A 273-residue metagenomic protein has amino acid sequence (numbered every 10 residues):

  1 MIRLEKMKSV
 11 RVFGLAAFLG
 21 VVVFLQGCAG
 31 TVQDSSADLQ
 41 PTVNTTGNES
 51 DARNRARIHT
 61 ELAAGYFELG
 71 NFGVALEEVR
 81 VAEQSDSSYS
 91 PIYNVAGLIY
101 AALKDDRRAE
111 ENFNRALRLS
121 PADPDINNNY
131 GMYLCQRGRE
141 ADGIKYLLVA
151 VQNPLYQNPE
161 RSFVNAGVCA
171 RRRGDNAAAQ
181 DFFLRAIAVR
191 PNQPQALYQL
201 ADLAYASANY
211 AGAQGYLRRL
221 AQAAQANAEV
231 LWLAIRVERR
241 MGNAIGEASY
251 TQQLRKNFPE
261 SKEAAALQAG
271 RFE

Functional and structural regions predicted by a protein language model:
F24-G27: C-terminal motif of bacterial Sec signal peptides marking the signal peptidase cleavage site
V32-S50, Q222-E273: Terminal, low-structured helical/coil segments at or just beyond the last alpha-helical repeat
E49, A56, S90-P91, P124-D125 (+4 more regions): Helix-start (N-cap) detector for alpha-helical repeat units in TPR-like alpha-solenoids, especially tetratricopeptide
D51, S85, L119-S120, N153-L155 (+3 more regions): Structural marker of alpha-solenoid helical repeat scaffolds
D51-S88, A102: Alpha-helical segment of the N-proximal tetratricopeptide repeat
E61, N94-L98, N129, F163-N165 (+3 more regions): Canonical tetratricopeptide repeat
